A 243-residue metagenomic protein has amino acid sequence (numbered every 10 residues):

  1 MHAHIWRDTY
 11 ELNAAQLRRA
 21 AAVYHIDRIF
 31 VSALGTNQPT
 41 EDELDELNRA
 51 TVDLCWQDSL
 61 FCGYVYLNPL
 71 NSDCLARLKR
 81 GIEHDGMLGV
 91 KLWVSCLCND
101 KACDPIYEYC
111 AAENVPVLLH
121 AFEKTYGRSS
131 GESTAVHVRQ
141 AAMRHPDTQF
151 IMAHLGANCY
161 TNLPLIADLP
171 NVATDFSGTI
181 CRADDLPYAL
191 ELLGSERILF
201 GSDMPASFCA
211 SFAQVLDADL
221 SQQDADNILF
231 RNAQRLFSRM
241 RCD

Functional and structural regions predicted by a protein language model:
M1, L12-R28, K79-R80, Y188 (+2 more regions): Mid-to-C-terminal alpha-helical segments outside catalytic/metal-binding sites
H2, A21, T51, G81 (+8 more regions): Conserved, mostly hydrophobic/aromatic
H2-W6, L34-T36, Y66-L70, W93-S95 (+4 more regions): Active-site beta-loop-alpha junctions enriched in small/polar residues
A3, A15-P39, L60-Y66, L88-K91: Divalent metal-dependent hydrolysis catalytic cores, especially in the metallo-beta-lactamase
L12, P39-E46, S129-H137, D217-L220: Alpha-helix N-cap and loop-to-helix initiation/capping positions
L12-R19, E46-V52, C74-A76, A135-V138 (+1 more regions): Alpha-helical scaffolding within the catalytic cores of extracellular/periplasmic polymer-degrading hydrolases
R28, D42-T125, E132: Active-site gating/metal-coordination segments in enzymes
D85-G89, L97-L199: Catalytic pocket-lining loop regions of alpha/beta-barrel enzymes, especially the amidohydrolase/enolase/GH5 lineages
